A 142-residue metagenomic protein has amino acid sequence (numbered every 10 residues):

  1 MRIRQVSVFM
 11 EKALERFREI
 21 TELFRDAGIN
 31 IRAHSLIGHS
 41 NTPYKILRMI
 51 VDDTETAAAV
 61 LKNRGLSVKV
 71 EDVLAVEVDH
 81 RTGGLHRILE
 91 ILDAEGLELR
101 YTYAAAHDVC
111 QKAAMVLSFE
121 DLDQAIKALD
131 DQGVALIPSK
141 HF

Functional and structural regions predicted by a protein language model:
M1-F142: A conserved regulatory-domain signal marking ACT and ACT-like small-molecule sensing domains and adjacent regulatory
